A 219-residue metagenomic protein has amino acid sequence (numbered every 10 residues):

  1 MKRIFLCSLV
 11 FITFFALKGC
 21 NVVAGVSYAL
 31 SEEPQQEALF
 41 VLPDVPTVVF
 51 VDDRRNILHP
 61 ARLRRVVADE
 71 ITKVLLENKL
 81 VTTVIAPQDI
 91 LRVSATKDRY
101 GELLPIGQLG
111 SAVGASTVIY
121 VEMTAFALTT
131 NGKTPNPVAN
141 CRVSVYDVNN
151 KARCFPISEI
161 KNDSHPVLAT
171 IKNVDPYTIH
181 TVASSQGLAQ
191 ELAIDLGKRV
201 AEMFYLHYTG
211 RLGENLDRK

Functional and structural regions predicted by a protein language model:
M1-I4: Positively charged n-region of N-terminal signal peptides that target proteins for export
F14-L17: Bacterial Sec-type N-terminal signal peptides, specifically the leucine/valine-rich hydrophobic h-region
C20-D44, L109-A112, Y146-K219: C-terminal/domain-edge helix-coil "capping" segments
V41, V113, K133-P137: A generic structural micro-feature
V45-P46, F50-Y120, N150, F155-I160 (+3 more regions): N-terminal segment of the mature soluble domain
H59, L128-G132: Extracytoplasmic/secreted cell-surface and envelope-processing proteins
E122-A127: Generic short beta-strand segments
P137-D147: A short beta-strand signature
